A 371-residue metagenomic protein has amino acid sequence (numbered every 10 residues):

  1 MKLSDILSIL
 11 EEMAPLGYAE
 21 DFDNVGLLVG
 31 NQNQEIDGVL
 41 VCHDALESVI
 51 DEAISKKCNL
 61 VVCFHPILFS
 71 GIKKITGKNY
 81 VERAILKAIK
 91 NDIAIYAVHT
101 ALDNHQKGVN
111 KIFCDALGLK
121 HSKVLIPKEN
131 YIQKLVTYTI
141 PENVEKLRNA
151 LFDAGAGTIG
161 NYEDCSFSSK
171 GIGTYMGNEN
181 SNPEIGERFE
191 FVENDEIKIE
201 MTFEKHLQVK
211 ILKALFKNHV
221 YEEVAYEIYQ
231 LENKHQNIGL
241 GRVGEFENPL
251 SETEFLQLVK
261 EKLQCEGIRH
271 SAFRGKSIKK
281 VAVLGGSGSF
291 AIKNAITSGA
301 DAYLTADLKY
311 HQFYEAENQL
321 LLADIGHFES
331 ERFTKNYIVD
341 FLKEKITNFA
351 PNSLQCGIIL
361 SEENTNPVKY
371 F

Functional and structural regions predicted by a protein language model:
M1-F371: Hydrophobic structural segments
